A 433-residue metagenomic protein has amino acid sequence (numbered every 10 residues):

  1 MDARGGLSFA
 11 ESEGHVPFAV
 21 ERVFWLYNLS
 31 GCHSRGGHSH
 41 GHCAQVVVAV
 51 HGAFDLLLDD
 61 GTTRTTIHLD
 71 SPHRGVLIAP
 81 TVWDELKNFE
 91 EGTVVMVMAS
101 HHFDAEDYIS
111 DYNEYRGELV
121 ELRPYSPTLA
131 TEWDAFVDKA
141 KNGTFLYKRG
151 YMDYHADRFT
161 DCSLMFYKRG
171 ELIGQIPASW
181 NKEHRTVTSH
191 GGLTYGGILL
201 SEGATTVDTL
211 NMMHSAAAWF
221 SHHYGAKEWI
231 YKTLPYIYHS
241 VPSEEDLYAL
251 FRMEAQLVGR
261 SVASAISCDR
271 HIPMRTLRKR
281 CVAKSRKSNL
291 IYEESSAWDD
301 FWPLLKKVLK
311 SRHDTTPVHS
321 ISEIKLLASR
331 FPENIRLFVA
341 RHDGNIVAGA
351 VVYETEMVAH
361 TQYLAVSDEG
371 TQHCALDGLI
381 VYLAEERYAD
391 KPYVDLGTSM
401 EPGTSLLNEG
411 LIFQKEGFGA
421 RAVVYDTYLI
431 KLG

Functional and structural regions predicted by a protein language model:
M1-V76, E91-V94, M98-L119: Non-catalytic, conserved peripheral segments adjacent to functional cores
L77, T194-T206, L364-H373, M400-P402: A short, internal acetyl-CoA/4′-phosphopantetheine-binding micro-motif in the GNAT/acyltransferase core
I78, L250, K415: Conserved active-site tyrosine of GNAT-family acetyltransferases
E91-T93, F159-D161, H223-A226, I335 (+1 more regions): Short, high-confidence coil segments that cap the C-terminus of an alpha-helix and link into the following beta-strand
L122-R185, T233-G370: A conserved beta-strand-loop-helix scaffold within acyl/acetyltransferase catalytic domains
Y167, I176-A178, M212-S215, N334-G433: Aromatic (often tryptophan-rich) hydrophobic motifs at membrane interfaces
W180-G197: Conserved acyl-donor/pantetheine-binding loop and adjacent beta-alpha core of acyl/acetyltransferases and related
L193-S240: A gly/proline- and charged-residue-enriched helix-loop-helix capping module
